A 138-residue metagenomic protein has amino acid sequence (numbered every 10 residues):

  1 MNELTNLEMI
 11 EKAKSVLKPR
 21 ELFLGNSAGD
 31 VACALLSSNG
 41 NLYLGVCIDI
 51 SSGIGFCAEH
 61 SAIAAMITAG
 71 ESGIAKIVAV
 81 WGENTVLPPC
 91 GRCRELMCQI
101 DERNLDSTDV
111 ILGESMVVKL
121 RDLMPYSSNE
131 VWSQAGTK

Functional and structural regions predicted by a protein language model:
M1-F23, E71-K138: C-terminal binding/interaction regions
L17, S37, D49, M66-A69 (+1 more regions): Generic helix-packing signal
S27-S38: Short beta-strand scaffold segments in enzyme catalytic cores
N41-L42: Hydrophobic "anchor" residues
V46-H60: Compact, glycine-rich, soluble single-domain proteins
C57, S61, R92-E95: Short amphipathic alpha-helical face segments that pack within enzyme cores and frequently flank/anchor catalytic
A58-V78: Short, solvent-exposed cationic patches
